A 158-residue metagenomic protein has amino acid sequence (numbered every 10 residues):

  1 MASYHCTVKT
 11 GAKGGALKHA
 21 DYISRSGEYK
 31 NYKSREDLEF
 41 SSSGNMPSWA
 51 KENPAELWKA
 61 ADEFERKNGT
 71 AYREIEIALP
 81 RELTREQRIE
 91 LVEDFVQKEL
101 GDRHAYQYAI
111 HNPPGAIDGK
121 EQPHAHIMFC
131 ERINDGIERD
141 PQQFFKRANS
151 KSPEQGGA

Functional and structural regions predicted by a protein language model:
M1-A158: N-terminal nicking endonuclease/strand-transfer module with a His-rich metal-binding environment and a catalytic Tyr
